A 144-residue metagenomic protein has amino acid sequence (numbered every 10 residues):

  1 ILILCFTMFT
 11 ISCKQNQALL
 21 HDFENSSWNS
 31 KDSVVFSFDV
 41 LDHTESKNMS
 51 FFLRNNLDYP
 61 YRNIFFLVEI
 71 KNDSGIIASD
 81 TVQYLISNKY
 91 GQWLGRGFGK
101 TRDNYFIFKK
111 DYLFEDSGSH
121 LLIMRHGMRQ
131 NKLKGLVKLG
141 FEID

Functional and structural regions predicted by a protein language model:
F9-S12: C-terminal motif of bacterial Sec signal peptides marking the signal peptidase cleavage site
K14-Q17: Bacterial signal peptide processing site
V34-R62: Post-signal-peptide N-terminal segment of Sec-exported extracytoplasmic proteins
H43-F51, Y112-M128: Noncatalytic modules at the cell exterior or secretory-pathway interfaces, chiefly beta-strand-rich lectin/adhesion
N56-D58, D103-I107, D111-E115, R125-L136: Short acidic/polar inter-strand loop motif in beta-rich domains
F66-N72, R129-D144: Exposed low-complexity, polar/acidic, P/S/T/G-rich flexible segments that act as propeptides, protease-susceptible
V82-L113: An anionic, turn-rich surface loop/hairpin at beta-sheet edges that serves as a generic interaction/coordination patch
